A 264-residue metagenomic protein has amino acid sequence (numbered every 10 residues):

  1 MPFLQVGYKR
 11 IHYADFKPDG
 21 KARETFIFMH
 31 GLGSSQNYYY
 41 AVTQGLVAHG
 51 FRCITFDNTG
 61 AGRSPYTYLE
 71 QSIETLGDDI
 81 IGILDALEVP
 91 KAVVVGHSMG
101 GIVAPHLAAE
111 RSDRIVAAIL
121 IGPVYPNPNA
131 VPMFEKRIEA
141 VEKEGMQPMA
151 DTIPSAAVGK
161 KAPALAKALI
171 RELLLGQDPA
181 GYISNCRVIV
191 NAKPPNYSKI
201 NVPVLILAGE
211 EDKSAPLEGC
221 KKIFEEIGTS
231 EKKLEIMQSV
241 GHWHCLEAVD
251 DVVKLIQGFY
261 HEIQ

Functional and structural regions predicted by a protein language model:
K9-P65: Conserved HGGG/HGGXW glycine-rich cap/lid loop of the alpha/beta-hydrolase fold
Y40-T43, A48, R52-V95, K254: Active-site loop/oxyanion-hole signature of alpha/beta-hydrolase fold enzymes
I102-E110, R114-P148: Flexible "cap/lid" loop of the alpha/beta hydrolase fold
P128-P132, E142-K199: Conserved alpha/beta-hydrolase catalytic His-Asp/Glu region
I200, I206-A208, D212: Short beta-strand/loop motif that positions the catalytic acidic residue of the alpha/beta-hydrolase fold
V202, P216-E225: Short alpha-helix in the alpha/beta-hydrolase fold that links the catalytic acid
E225-H242: Catalytic histidine neighborhood in serine/cysteine hydrolases with alpha/beta-hydrolase-type architecture
V240-V249, V253: Catalytic histidine-centered segment of alpha/beta-hydrolase-like enzymes
